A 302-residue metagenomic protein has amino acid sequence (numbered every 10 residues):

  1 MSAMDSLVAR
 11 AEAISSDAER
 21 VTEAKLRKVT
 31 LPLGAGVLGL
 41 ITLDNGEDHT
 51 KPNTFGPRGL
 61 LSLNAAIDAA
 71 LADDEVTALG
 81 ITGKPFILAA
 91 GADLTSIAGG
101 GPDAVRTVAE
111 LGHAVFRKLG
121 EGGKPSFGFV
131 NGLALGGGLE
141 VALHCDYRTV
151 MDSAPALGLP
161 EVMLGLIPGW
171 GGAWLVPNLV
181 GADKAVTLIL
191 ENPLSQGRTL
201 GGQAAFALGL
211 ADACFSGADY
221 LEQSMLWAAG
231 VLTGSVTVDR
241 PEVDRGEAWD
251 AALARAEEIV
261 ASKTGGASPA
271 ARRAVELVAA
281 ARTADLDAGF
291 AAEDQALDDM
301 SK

Functional and structural regions predicted by a protein language model:
M1-T42, K184-D299: Amphipathic alpha-helical segments at domain termini/boundaries
G36-D44, L60-D103, A114-N131, M151-A156: A structural preference for short, pocket-lining loop segments at secondary-structure junctions
L43-E47, G101, E161, G209 (+1 more regions): Short, histidine-centered active-site or binding-site loop motifs used for metal coordination, general acid-base
N45-T50, T95-I97, A280-A281: A short, flexible beta-alpha/helix-coil linker loop
I67, D298-K302: Long amphipathic alpha-helix in the N-terminal Rossmann-like dinucleotide-binding domain of NAD(P)-dependent
P102-D239: Conserved catalytic cores of soluble enzyme domains, especially glycine-rich substrate-binding beta-alpha loops
